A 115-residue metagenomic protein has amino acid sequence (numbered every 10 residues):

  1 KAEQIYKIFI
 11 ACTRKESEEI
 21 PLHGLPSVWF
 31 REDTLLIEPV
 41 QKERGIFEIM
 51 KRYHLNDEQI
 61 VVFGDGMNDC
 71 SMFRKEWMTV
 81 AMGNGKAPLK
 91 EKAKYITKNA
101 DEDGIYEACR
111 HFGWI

Functional and structural regions predicted by a protein language model:
K1-K75: Conserved acidic, metal-coordinating active-site core of Asp-based, Mg2+-dependent phosphoryl-transfer enzymes
R52, K75, T79-I115: Asp-based, Mg2+/Mn2+-dependent phosphohydrolase catalytic module
